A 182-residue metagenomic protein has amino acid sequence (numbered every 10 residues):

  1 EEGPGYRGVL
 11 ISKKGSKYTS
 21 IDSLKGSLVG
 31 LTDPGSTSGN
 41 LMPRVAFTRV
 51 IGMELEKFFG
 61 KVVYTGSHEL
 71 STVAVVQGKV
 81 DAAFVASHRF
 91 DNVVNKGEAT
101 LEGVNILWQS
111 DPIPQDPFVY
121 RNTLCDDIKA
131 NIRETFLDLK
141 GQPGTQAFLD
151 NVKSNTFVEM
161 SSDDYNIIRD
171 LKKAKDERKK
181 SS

Functional and structural regions predicted by a protein language model:
E1-G3, F58-K61, V94-P112: Short beta-strand->loop
E1-I11, T32-F47: Extracytoplasmic ligand-binding site segments that recognize negatively charged/polar headgroups
E2, Y6-L10, S16, V104 (+1 more regions): Small-molecule pocket liners
R7, S12-D33, L55: Flexible hinge/capping segments at coil-to-helix
L24, V75-V76, F118, I132: Hydrophobic residues within well-ordered alpha-helices
P43-R49, A74-Q77, D81-L101: A ligand-binding cleft/hinge motif common to bilobed small-molecule-binding domains
E54-V73, P112: Short helix-initiation/N-cap motifs at beta->coil->alpha
I113, V119-Y120, L124-S182: An extracytoplasmic/periplasmic, membrane-proximal ligand-sensing/linker region
